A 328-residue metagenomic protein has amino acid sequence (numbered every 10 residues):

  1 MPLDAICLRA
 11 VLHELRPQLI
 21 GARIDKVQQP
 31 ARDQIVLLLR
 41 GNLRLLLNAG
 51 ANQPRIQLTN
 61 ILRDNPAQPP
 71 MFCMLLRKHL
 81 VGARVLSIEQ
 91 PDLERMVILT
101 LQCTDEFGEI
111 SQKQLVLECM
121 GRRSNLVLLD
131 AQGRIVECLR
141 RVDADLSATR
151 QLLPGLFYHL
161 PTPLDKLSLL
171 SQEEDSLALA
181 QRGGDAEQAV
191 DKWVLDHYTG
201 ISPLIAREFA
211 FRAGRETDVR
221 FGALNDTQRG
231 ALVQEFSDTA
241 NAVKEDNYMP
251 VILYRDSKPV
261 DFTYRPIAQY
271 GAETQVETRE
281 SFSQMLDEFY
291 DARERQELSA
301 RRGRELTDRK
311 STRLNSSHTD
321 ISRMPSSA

Functional and structural regions predicted by a protein language model:
M1-S317, R323, S327-A328: Extended, highly charged segments
